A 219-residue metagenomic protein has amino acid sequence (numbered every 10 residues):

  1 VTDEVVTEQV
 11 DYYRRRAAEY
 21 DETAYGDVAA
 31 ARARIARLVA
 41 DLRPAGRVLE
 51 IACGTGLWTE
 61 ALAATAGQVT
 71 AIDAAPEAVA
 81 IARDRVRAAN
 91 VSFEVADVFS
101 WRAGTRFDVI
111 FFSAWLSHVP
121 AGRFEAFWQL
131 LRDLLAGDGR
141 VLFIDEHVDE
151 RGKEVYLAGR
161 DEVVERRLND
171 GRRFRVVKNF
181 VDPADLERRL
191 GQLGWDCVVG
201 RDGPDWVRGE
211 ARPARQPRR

Functional and structural regions predicted by a protein language model:
V1-R43: Conserved class I S-adenosyl-L-methionine
G46-G54: Conserved class I S-adenosyl-L-methionine
T55-S100: Class I SAM-dependent methyltransferase SAM/SAH-binding core
F111: A conserved beta-strand element that flanks and buttresses the S-adenosyl-L-methionine
A114-W115: Short catalytic micro-motifs in class I SAM-dependent methyltransferases
E125-G137: A short glycine-rich, Lys/Arg-flanked "PGG" loop and its adjoining helix->strand segment in the class I
I144-L190: C-terminal alpha-helical "lid/dimerization" subdomain adjacent to the S-adenosyl-L-methionine
F180-R212: Conserved Class I S-adenosyl-L-methionine
